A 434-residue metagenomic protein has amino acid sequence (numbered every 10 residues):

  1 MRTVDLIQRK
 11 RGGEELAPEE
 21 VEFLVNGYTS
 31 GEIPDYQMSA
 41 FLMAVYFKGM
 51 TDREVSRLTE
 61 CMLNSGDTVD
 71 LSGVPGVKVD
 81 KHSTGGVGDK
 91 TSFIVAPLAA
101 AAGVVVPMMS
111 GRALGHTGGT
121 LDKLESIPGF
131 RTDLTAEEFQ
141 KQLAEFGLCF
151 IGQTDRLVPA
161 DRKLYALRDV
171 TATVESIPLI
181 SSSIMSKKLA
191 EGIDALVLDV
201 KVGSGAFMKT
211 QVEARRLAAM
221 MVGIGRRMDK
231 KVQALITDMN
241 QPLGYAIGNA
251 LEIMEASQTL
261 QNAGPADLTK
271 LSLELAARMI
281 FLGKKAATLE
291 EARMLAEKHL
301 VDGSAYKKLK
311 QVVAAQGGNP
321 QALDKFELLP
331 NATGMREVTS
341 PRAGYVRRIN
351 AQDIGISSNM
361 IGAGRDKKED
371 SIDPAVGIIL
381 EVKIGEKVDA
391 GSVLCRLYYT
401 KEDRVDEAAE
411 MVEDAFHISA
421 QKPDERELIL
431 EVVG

Functional and structural regions predicted by a protein language model:
M1, K10-G73: N-terminal glycine-rich anion-binding loops that anchor highly charged ligand groups
D5, K10, E15-P18, Y28 (+6 more regions): Well-ordered secondary-structure scaffolds
F47, F93-P107, K187-G192, R227-M228 (+1 more regions): Alpha-helix C-terminal capping segments
G49-S110, L114: Active-site cofactor/substrate anionic-group-binding motifs, chiefly glycine- and Lys/Arg-rich phosphate-binding loops
V87-A96, A100-A101, M108-M109, G115-G118 (+5 more regions): Short glycine/serine/threonine-rich phosphate/pyrophosphate-binding segments that cradle anionic phosphate groups
M109, L143, I151-Q153, D199-G203 (+1 more regions): Short beta-strand segments
K123-C149, A219-G225, D229: A glycine-rich helix N-cap at a beta->alpha junction
A144-I193: Phosphate/diphosphate-binding glycine-rich loops and adjacent basic-rich segments that engage nucleotide
